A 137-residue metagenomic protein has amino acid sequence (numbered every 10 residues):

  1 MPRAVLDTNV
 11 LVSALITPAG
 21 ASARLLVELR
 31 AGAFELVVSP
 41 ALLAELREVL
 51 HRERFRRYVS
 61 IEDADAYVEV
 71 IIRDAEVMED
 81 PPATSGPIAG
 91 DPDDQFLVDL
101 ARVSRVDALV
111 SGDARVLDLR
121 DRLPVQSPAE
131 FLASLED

Functional and structural regions predicted by a protein language model:
M1-V38: Short, well-structured N-terminal submotif of metal-dependent ribonuclease cores
V10-L11, L42, R115-V116: Alpha-helix capping/helix-boundary segments
S13-A14, R56, T84-G90: Short, flexible loop segments at the rims of nucleotide/cofactor-binding pockets, characterized by
L15-I16, L50, R120-L123: Short, flexible helix/strand-to-coil boundary loops that buttress conserved ligand/catalytic motifs in alpha/beta
G20, V37, V59-E62, I88-Q95 (+1 more regions): Residues at secondary-structure transition points
L25, L97-V98: Short, hydrophobic alpha-helical packing/hinge segments within bilobed ligand-binding/sensory domains
E28-T84: PIN-domain endoribonuclease scaffold, especially VapC-family toxins
P87, Q95, R102-V110, A114-D137: Acidic, PIN/NYN-like endoribonuclease modules and their adjacent C-terminal/linker elements
